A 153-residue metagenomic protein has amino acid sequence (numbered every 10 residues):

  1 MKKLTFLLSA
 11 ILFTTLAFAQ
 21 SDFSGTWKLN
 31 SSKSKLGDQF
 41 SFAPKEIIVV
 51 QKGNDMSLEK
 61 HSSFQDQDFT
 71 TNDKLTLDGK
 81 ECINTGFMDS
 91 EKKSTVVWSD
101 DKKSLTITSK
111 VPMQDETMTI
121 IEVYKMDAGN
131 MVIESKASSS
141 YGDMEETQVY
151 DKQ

Functional and structural regions predicted by a protein language model:
M1-L4: Positively charged n-region of N-terminal signal peptides that target proteins for export
F6-A10: Sec-dependent N-terminal signal peptides
F13-A19: Sec/Tat signal peptide C-region and signal peptidase I cleavage site
A19-Q153: Hydrophobic small-molecule pocket/channel-lining residues, especially in calycin-type beta-barrels
